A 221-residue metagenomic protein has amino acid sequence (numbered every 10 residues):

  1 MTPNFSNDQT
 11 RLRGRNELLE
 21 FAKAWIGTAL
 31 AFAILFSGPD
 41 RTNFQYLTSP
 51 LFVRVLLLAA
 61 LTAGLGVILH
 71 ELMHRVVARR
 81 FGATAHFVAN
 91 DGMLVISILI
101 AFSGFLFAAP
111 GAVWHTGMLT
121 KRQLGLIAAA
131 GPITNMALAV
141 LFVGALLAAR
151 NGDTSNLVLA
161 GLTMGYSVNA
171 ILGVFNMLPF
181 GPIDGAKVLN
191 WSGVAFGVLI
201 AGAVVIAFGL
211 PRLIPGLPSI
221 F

Functional and structural regions predicted by a protein language model:
M1-F221: Hydrophobic transmembrane alpha-helices and their immediate loop junctions in multi-pass integral membrane proteins
